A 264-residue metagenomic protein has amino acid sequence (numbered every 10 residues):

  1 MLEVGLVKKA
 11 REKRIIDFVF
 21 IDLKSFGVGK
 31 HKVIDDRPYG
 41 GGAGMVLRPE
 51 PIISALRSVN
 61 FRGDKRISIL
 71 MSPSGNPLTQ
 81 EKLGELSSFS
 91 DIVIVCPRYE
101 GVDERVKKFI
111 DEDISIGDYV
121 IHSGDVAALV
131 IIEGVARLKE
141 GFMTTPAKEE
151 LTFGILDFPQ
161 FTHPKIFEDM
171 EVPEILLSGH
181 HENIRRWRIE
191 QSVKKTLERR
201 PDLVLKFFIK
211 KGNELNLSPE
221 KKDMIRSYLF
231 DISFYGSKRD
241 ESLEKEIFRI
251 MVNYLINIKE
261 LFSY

Functional and structural regions predicted by a protein language model:
M1-V59, N183-E198, D202-L203: N-terminal nucleotide/polyanion-binding subdomain common to many enzyme families
V4-A10, G84-S88, D111: Short, solvent-exposed amphipathic alpha-helical segments in soluble enzyme and RNA/protein-processing domains
L23-F26, R98-V102: Short glycine-enriched loops at secondary-structure junctions
G42, P97, H180: Conserved RecA-like P-loop NTPase ATPase core
V46-C96, D103, E140: S-adenosyl-L-methionine/SAH cofactor-binding core of RNA-modifying enzymes
V102-L151: Structured adenosyl-cofactor binding patch, chiefly the S-adenosyl-L-methionine
V126, L138-I175: Internal, active-site/partner-interface "lid" segment
H163-Y264: SAM-dependent methyltransferases
